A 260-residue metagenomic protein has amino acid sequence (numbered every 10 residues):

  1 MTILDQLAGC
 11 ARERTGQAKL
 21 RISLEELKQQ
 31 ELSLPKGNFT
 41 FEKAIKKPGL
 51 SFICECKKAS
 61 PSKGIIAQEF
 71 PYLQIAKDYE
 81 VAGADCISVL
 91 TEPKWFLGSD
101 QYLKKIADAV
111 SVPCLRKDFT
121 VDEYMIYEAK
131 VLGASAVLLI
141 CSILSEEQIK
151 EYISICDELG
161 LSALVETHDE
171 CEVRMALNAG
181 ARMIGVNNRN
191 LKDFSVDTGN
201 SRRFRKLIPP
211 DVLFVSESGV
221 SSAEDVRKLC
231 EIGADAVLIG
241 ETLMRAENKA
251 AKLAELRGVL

Functional and structural regions predicted by a protein language model:
T2-E69: An N-cap/entry alpha-helix motif that binds or orients negatively charged groups
L7, C54, Y79, A129 (+4 more regions): Conserved, mostly hydrophobic/aromatic
C10, K57-A59, E92, F119 (+5 more regions): Active-site beta-loop-alpha junctions enriched in small/polar residues
C56, K63-L164, E170-M175, S201-F204: N-terminal active-site wall of soluble small-molecule enzyme domains
V121-L132, D169-A179, S216, V220-I239: Catalytic cores of alpha/beta
E128-Q148, G185-F194, I232-K252: Glycine-rich phosphate-binding active-site loops on the catalytic face of alpha/beta enzymes
M183-I239: Catalytic-face loop-and-helix region of soluble metabolic enzyme cores
R203-L207, C230, R245-L260: C-terminal helical cap(s) of enzyme catalytic domains, especially alpha/beta-barrels
